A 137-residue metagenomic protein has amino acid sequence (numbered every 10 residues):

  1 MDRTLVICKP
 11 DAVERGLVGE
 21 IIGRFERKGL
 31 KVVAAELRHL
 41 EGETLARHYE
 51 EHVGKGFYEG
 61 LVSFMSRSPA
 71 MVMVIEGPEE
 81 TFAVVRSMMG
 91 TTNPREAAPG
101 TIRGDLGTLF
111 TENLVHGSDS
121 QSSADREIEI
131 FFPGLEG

Functional and structural regions predicted by a protein language model:
M1-G137: Non-catalytic terminal and connector segments of soluble metabolic enzymes
